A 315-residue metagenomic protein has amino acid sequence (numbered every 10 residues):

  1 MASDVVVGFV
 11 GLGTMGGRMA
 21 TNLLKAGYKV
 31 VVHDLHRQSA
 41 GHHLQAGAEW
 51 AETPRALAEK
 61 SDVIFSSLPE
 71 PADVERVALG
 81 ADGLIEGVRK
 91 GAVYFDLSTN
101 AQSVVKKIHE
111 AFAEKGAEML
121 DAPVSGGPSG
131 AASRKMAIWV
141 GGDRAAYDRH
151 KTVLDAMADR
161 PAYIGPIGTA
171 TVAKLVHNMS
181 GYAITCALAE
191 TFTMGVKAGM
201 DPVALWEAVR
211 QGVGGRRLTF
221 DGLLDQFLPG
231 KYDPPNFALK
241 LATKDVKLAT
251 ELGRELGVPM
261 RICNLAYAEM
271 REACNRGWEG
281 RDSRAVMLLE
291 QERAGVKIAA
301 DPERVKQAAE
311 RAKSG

Functional and structural regions predicted by a protein language model:
M1-S67, A92, L97-S98, P128 (+1 more regions): NAD(P)+-binding Rossmann beta1-loop-alpha1 motif at the extreme N-terminus of oxidoreductases
V7, T99-Y182: Rossmann-fold dinucleotide-binding core
M19-A20, I108, V153, M194: Hydrophobic residues within alpha-helices that form the first helical element adjacent to the glycine-rich loop
V30, W50, E118-L120, P161 (+2 more regions): Hydrophobic beta-strand scaffold residues
P54-M119: Rossmann-fold NAD(P) dinucleotide-binding segment
T169-A294: Helical "substrate-binding/catalytic lid" subdomain of Rossmann-like NAD(P)-dependent dehydrogenases/reductases
